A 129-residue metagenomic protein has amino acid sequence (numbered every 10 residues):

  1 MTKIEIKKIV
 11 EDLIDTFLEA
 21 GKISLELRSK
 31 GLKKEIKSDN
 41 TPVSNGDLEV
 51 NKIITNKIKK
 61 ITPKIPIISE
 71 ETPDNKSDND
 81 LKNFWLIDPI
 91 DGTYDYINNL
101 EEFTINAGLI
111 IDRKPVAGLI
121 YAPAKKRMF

Functional and structural regions predicted by a protein language model:
M1-I90: N-terminal subdomain of lithium-sensitive/metallo-dependent phosphomonoesterases centered on the IMPase/IPPase/PAP
N79-F129: DPxDG-like acidic metal-binding loop motif
